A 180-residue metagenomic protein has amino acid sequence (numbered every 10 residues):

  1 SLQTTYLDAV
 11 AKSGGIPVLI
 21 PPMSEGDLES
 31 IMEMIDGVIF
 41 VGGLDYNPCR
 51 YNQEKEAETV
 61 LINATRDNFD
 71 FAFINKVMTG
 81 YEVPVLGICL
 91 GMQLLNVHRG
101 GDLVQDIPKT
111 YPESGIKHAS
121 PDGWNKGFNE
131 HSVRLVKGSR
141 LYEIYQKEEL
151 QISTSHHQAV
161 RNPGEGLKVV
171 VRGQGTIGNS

Functional and structural regions predicted by a protein language model:
S1-L86, V97-V104, P108-Q151, H157 (+1 more regions): N-terminal beta1-alpha1 cap of cysteine-dependent amidohydrolase-like domains
C89: Conserved G/P- and acidic residue-centered "switch" motifs that form tight phosphate/ATP-binding loops in soluble
M92: Catalytic nucleophile loop
